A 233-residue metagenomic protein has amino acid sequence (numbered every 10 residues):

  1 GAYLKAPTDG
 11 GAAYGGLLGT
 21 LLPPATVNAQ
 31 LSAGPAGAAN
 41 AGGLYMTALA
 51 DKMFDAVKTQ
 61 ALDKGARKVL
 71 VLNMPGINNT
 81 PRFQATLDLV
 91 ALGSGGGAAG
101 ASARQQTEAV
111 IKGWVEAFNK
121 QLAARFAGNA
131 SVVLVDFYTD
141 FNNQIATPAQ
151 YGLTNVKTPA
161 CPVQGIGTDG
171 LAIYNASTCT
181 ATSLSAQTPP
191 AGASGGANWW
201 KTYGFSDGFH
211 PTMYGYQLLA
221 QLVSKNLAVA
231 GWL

Functional and structural regions predicted by a protein language model:
G1-Y45, R67-L87, W200-Y203: Oxyanion-hole/transition-state-stabilizing segment in secreted/luminal serine hydrolases and related acyltransferases
A48: Mobile cap/lid helix-loop segments that gate and shape the active-site cleft of serine hydrolases
D63-K68, G128-V133: Loop/turn elements at helix/coil->beta-strand transitions in domains of secreted/extracellular proteins
K68, W114-V115, G215-Y216: Internal, well-ordered interaction modules that form the hydrophobic cores of assembly/scaffold domains in eukaryotic
G76-G113, A117, A124, S131-F209: Mobile gating loops/cap/lid regions near enzyme active sites that modulate substrate access
T212: Short, conserved phosphate/pyrophosphate- and ester-handling motifs at nucleotide-, phospho-/glycolipid
S224-L233: Conserved C-terminal helix/tail region of periplasmic/extracytoplasmic solute-binding proteins
